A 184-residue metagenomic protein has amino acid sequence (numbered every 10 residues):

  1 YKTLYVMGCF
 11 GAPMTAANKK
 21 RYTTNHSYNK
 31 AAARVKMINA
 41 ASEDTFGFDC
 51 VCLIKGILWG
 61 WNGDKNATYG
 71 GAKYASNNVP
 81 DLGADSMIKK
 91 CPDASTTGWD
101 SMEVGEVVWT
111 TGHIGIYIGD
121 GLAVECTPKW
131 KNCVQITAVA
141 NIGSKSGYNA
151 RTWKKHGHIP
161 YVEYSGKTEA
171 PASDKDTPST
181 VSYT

Functional and structural regions predicted by a protein language model:
Y1-A67, T111-H113, V124-C126, I159 (+1 more regions): N-terminal capping segments
A32-V35, C133-V139, H156, P178: Low-complexity, intrinsically disordered short peptide segments enriched in small/polar/basic residues
A33, I88-K89, D174: Short, intrinsically disordered low-complexity segments
A40-F48, K55, G63-A140, G147: ...with weaker cross-activation on analogous glycine-rich loops/strands in unrelated enzymes
K145-T180: Low-complexity, Gly/Ser/Thr/Pro-rich intrinsically disordered linker/tail segments
Y183-T184: Conserved small/polar residues in nucleotide/adenosyl-binding loops
